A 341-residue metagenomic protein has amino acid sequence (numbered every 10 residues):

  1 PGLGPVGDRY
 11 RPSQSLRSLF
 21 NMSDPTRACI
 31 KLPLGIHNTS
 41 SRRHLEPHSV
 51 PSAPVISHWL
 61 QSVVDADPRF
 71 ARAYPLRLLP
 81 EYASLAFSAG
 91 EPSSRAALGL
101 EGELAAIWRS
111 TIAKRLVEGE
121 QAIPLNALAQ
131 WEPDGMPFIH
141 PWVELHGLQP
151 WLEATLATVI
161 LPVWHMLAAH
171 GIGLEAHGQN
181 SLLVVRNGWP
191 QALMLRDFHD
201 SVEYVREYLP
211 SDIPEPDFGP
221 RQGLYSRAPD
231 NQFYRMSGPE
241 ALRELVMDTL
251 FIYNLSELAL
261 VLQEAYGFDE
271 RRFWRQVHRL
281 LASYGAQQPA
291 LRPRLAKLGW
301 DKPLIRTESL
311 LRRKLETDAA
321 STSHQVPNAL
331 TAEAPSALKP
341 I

Functional and structural regions predicted by a protein language model:
P1-T158, V185-I341: Nucleotide/phosphate-binding site architecture used for ATP/NTP-dependent chemistry
R11-S15, W164-H165, L174-G178: Short amphipathic alpha-helical surface micro-motifs
L156-I172: An amphipathic, hydrophobic-aromatic interaction surface with interspersed Lys/Arg that forms lipid/phosphate-bearing
H170-V184: A short glycine-rich, hydrophobically flanked beta-strand micro-motif that places a catalytic Asp/Glu for divalent metal
